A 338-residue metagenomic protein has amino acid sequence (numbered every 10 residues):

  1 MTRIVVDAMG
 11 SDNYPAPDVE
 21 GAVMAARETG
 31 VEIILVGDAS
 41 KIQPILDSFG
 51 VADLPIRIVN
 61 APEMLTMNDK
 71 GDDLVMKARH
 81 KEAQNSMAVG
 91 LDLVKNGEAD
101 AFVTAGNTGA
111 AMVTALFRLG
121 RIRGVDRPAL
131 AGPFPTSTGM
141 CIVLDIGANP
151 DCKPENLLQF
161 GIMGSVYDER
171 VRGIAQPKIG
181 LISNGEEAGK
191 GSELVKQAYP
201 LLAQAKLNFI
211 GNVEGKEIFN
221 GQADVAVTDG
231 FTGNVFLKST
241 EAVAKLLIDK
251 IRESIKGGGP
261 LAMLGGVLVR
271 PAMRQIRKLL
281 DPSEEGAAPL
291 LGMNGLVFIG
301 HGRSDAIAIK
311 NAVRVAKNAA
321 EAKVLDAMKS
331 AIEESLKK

Functional and structural regions predicted by a protein language model:
M1-P44: N-terminal phosphate-binding or glycine-rich loops at protein starts, especially the Walker A/P-loop of NTPases
I4-A16, A78-H80, A148-L158, I299-A306: Short, glycine-rich nucleotide/cofactor-binding loops
D7, A26-R27, G50-A52, R79-A83 (+11 more regions): Solvent-exposed alpha-helices and their adjacent loops that cap or buttress functional pockets in soluble metabolic
D7, V36-G37, R57-V59, T104-G106 (+6 more regions): Short beta-strand segments
N13-D18, A83-G97, A101-A115, D126-L130 (+6 more regions): Short glycine/serine/threonine-rich phosphate/pyrophosphate-binding segments that cradle anionic phosphate groups
P15-P17, T29-I34, S40, P150-G215 (+3 more regions): Glycine-rich phosphate/diphosphate-binding loop of Rossmann-like nucleotide-binding domains
V51-A99: Phosphate/nucleotide-donor binding subsite
L116-L130, P135-V143, V225-A226, G230-K338: Glycine-rich phosphate/nucleotide-binding loop
